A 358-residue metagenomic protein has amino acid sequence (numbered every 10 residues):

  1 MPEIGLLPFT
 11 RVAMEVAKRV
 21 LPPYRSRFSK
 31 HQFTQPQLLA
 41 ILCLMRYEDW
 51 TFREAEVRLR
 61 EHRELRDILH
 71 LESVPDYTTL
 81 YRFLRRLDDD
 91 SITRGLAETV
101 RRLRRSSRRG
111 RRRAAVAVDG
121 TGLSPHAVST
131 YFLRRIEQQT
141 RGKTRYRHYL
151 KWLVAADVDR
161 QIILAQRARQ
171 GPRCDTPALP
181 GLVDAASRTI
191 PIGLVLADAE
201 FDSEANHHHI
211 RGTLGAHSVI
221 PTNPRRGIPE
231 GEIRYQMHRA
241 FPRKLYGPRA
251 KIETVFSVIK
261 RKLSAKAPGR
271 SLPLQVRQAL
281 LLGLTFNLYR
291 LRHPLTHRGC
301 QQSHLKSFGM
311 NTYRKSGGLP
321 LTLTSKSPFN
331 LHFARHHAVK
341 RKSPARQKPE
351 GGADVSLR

Functional and structural regions predicted by a protein language model:
E3-Y47: Basic, short loop/linker segments at the boundary and entry of helix-turn-helix/winged-helix-like folds
K30-H31, Q35, Y47, D89-G212 (+4 more regions): Polybasic low-complexity intrinsically disordered regions
R53-I68: DNA-recognition alpha helix
I68-L87: Major-groove recognition helix of helix-turn-helix-like DNA-binding domains
A199-A267: Helix-centered, glycine/charged polyanion-binding patches within enzymatic domains that contact phosphate-containing
P242-H336, L357-R358: Basic, amphipathic alpha-helical segments enriched in Lys/Arg and hydrophobic/aromatic residues
K340-D354: Positively charged N-terminal leader segments that act as targeting/secretion signals
